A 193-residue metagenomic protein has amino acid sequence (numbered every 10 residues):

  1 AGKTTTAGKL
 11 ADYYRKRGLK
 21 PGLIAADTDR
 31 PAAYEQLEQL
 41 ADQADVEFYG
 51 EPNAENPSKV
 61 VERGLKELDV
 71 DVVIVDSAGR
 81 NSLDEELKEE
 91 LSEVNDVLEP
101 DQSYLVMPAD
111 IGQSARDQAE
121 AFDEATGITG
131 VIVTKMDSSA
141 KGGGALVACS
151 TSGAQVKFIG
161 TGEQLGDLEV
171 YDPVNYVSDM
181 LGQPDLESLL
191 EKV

Functional and structural regions predicted by a protein language model:
A1-K192: P-loop/Walker A NTP-binding module and the surrounding RecA-like catalytic core of P-loop NTPases
